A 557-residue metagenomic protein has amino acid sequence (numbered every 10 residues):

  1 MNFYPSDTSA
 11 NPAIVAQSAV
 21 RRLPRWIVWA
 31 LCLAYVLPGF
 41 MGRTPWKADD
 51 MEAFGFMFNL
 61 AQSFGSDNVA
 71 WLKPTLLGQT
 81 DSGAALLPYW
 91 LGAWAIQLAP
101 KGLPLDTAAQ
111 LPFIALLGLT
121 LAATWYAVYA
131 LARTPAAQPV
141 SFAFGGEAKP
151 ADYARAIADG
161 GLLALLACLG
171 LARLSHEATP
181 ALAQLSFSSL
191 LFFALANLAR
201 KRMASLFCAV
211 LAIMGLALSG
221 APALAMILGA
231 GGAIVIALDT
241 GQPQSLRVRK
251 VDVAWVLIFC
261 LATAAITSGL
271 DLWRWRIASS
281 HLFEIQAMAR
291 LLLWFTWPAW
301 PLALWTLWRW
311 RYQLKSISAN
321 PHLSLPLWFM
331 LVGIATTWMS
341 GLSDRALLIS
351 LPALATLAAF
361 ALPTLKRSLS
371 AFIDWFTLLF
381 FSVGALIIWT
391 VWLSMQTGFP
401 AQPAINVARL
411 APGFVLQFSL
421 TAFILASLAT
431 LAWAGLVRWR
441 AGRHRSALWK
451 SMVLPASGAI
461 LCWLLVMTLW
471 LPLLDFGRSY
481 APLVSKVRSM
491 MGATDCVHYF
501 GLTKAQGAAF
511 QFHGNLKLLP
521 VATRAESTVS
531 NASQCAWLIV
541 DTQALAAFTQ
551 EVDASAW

Functional and structural regions predicted by a protein language model:
F3-R25, W29, A178, N197-W557: Membrane-embedded architecture of ER/inner-membrane glycosylation machinery
A53-T80, L87, W94: Extracytosolic helix-loop segments that constitute the early lumenal/periplasmic catalytic or substrate-binding loops
L86, W90, A99-A127, A151-A158 (+1 more regions): Loop-to-helix entry region of an early transmembrane alpha helix in multi-pass inner-membrane enzymes
L111-K149, L166-A167, L190: Transmembrane-helix motifs of polytopic, lipid-linked glycan transferases
T124-A127, L171, S175, L191 (+2 more regions): Hydrophobic/aromatic residues in alpha-helical transmembrane segments
A158-L166: Short helix- or helix-capping micro-motifs that position conserved polar/aromatic residues at function-defining sites
G170, A183-R200, L354-L357: Specific aromatic-rich, kink-prone transmembrane helix
G170-A183, P222-L224: Short acidic/glycine- and proline-prone juxtamembrane loop motifs at membrane-interface regions of multi-pass membrane
